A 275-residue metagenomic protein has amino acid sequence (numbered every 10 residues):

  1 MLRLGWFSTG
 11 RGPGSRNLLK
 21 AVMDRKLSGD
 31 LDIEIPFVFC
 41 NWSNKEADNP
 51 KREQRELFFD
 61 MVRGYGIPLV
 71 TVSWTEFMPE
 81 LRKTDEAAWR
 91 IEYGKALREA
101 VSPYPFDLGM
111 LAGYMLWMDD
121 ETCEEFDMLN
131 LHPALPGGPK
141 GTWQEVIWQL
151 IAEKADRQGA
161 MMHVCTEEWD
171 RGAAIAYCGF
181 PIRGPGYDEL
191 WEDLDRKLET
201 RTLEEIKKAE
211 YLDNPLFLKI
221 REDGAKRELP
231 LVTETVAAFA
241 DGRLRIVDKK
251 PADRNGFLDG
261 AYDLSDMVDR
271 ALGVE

Functional and structural regions predicted by a protein language model:
M1-E275: One-carbon transfer enzymes
